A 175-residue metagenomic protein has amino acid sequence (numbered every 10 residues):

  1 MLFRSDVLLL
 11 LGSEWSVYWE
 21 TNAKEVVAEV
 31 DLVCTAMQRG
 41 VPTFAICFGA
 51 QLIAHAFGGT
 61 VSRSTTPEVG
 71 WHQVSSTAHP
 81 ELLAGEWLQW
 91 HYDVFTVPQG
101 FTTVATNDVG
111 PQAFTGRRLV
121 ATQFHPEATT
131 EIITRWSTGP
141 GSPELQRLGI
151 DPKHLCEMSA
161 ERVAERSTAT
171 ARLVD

Functional and structural regions predicted by a protein language model:
M1-F44: Flexible gly/pro-rich beta->alpha loop and the following alpha-helix that scaffold active-site loops
W15-S16, A50, V94, P111: Glycine-rich nucleotide phosphate-binding loop and flanking beta-alpha elements of Rossmann-like dinucleotide-binding
E20-A23, F57-G58, G100, T134-R135: Short amphipathic alpha-helical segments
A36-T60: Catalytic nucleophile loop
S62, S76-D175: Amide-donor transfer/coupling interface in amidating biosynthetic enzymes
S62-E68: Short, electropositive alpha-helical surface patch
V69-S76: Central beta-strand plus flanking loop segment that forms part of the substrate or channel wall within the catalytic
